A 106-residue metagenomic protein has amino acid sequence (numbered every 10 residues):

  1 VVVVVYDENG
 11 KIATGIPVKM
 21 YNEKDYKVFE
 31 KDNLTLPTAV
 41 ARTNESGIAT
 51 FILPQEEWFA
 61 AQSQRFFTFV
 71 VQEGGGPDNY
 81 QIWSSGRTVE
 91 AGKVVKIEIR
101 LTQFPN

Functional and structural regions predicted by a protein language model:
V1-D7: A short, amphipathic beta-strand motif
N9-L34: Short, ordered, surface-exposed loop/turn motifs in non-cytosolic proteins
P17, N22-K24, L53-E57, E73-G75 (+1 more regions): A mature extracytoplasmic/lumenal domain signature
V28-P54: Short, acidic Ser/Thr/Gly-rich low-complexity loop/linker segments typical of extracellular and cell-surface proteins
R42-S46, Q62, E90: Surface-exposed coil/turn segments at beta-strand junctions on protein surfaces, enriched
E57-P77: A short, solvent-exposed beta-strand micro-motif common in secreted/extracellular proteins
Y80-N106: Extracellular beta-sheet/turn segments enriched in Thr/Pro/Gly and aliphatic residues
